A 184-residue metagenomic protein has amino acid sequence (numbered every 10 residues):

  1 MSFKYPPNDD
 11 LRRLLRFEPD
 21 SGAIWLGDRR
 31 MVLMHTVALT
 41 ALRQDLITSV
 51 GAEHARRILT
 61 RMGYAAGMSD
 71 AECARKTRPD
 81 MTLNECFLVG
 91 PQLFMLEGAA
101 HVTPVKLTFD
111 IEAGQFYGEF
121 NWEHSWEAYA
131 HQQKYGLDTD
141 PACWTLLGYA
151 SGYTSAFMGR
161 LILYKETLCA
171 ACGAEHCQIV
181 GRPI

Functional and structural regions predicted by a protein language model:
M1-T145, I162-Y164, L168-H176, V180-I184: N-terminal accessory segment detector
